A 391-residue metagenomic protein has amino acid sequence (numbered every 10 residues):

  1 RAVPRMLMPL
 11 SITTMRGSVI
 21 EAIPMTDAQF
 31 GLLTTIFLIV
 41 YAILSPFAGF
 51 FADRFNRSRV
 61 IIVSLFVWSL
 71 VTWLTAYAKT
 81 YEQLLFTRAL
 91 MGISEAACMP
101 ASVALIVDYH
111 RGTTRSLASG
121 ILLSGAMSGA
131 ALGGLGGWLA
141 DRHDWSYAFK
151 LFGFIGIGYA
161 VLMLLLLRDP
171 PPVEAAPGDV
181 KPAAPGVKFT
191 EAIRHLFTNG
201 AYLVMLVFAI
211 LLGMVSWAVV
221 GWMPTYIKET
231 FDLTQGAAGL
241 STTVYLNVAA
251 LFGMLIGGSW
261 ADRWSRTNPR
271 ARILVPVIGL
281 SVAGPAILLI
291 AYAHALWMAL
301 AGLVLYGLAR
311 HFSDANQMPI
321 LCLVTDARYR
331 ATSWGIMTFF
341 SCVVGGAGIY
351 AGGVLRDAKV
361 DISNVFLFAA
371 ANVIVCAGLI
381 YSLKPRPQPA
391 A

Functional and structural regions predicted by a protein language model:
L10, L38-P46, A96, A130-A131 (+2 more regions): Residue-level signature of mid-helix packing/kink "hotspots" within the transmembrane helices of 12-pass Major
I12-T13, N199-L255, R310, D314 (+2 more regions): Extracytoplasmic gate region of multi-pass secondary transporters
P24, N56, Y77-Q83, R111 (+1 more regions): Helix-breaking motifs and short loop linkers at transmembrane-helix boundaries and internal kinks in secondary membrane
I43-E82: Conserved MFS/SLC helix-loop-helix module at the cytosolic interface between two early adjacent transmembrane helices
T87-M127: Cytoplasmic helix-loop-helix junction between adjacent transmembrane helices in 12-TM secondary transporters
S116-L135, A140-D141, L246-G253, T338-G348: Glycine-rich segments within core transmembrane alpha-helices of 12-TM secondary carriers
L122-P171: Helix-loop-helix hairpin linking two adjacent transmembrane segments in secondary transporters
P171-L206, T230: Juxtamembrane intracellular "pre-TM" segments in multi-pass secondary transporters
